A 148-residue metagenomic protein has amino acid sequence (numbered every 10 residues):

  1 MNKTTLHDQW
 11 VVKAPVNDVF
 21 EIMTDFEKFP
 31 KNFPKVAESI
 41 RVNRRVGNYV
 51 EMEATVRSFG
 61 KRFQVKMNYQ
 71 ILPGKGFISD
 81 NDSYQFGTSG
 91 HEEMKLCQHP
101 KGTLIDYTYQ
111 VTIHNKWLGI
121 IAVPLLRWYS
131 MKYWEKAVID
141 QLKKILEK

Functional and structural regions predicted by a protein language model:
M1-G47: Hydrophobic ligand-binding cavity/cleft-lining segments
T5-L6, V36-S39, E51, I78-D80 (+1 more regions): Short structured motifs
L6, V50, Q70, A137-I139 (+1 more regions): A generic structural signal for ordered secondary structure
A14, G87-G90, K116: Residues that form or flank phosphate/diphosphate-binding pockets in enzymes that use nucleotide phosphates
V19-M23, F29, M52, Y69 (+3 more regions): Hydrophobic pocket/interface hotspot
T24, Q64, H91, I120-I121: Generic recognition of short, well-ordered alpha-helical segments
R45, R57-D106, Q110: Hydrophobic-ligand binding "helix-grip"
V111-K148: A conserved amphipathic terminal alpha-helix motif
